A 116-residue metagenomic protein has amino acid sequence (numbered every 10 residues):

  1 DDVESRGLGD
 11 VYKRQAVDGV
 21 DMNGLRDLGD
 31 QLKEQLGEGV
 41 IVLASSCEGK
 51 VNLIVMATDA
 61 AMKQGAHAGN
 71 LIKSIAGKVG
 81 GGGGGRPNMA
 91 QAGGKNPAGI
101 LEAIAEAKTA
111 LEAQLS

Functional and structural regions predicted by a protein language model:
D1-Y12: Single conserved hydrophobic/aromatic residue that forms the stacking wall/gate of nucleotide- or nucleobase-binding
R14-S116: Glycine-rich, acidic loop segments that terminate in or are immediately followed by a histidine
